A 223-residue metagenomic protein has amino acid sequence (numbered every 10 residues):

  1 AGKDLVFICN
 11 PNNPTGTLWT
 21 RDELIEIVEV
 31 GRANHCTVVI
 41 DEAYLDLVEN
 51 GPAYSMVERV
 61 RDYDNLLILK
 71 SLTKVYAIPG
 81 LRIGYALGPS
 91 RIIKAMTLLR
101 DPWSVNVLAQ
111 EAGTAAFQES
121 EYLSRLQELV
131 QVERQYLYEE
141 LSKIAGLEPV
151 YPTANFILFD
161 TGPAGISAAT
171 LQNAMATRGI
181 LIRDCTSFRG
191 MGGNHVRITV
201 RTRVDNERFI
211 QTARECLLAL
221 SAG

Functional and structural regions predicted by a protein language model:
A1-G2, P14-V38, E42-V75: Active-site pre-lysine segment of PLP-dependent enzymes
L5-C9, V39, Y85-L87: Structural motif
D22, T177-I180, S187-G223: PLP-dependent enzyme catalytic core of the Aspartate aminotransferase-like
N65-K143, L147-V150: PLP-dependent aminotransferase class I/II
P89, Q118, G162, R201-R203: Residue-level recognition of strand-loop junctions within catalytic nucleotide-signaling folds
V130-Q131, Q135, I144-R178, V200: Conserved PLP-binding catalytic core of the aspartate aminotransferase-like
